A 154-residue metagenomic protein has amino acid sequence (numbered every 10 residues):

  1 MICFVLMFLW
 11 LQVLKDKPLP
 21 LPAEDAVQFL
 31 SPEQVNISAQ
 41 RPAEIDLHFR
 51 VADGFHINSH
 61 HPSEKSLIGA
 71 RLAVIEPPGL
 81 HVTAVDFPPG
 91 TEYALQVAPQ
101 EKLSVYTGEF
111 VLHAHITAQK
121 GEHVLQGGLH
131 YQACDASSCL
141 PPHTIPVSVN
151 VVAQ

Functional and structural regions predicted by a protein language model:
I2-W10: Bacterial N-terminal signal peptides
W10-Q154: Extracellular/lumen-exposed scaffold segments
